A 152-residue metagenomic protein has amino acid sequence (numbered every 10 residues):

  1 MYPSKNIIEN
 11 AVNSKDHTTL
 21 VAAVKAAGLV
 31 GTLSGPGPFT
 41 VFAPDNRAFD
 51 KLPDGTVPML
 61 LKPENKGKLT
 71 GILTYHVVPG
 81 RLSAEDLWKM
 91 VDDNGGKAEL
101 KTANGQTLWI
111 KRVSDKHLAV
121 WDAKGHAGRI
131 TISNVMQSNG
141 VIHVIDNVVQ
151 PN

Functional and structural regions predicted by a protein language model:
M1-N152: Mature, structured domains of secreted/extracytosolic soluble proteins
